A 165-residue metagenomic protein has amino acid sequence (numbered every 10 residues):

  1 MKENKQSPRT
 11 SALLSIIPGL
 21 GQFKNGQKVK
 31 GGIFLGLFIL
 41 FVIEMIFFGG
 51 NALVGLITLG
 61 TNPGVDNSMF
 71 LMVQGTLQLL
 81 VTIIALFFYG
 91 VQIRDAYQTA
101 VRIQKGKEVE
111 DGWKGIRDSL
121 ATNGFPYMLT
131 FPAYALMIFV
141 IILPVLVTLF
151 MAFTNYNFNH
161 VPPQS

Functional and structural regions predicted by a protein language model:
M1-S11, F34-G124: Transmembrane helix recognition focused on a "late"/terminal membrane span
S11-Q22, Q27-G32, T82, L86-Q92 (+1 more regions): Conserved beta-strand->loop/alpha-helix structural units within folded catalytic cores of enzymes with alpha/beta
Q22, F41, N155: Active-site micro-motifs of SAM-dependent methyltransferase domains
K30-G31, Q104, N159-H160: Secondary-structure transition/capping residues
G31-I33, F38-I39, Y156, Q164: Generic secondary-structure boundary signal with a strong preference for alpha-helix termini
L56-P63, Q92, A96, V140-S165: Short membrane-interfacial helix/loop motifs at transmembrane-helix boundaries
